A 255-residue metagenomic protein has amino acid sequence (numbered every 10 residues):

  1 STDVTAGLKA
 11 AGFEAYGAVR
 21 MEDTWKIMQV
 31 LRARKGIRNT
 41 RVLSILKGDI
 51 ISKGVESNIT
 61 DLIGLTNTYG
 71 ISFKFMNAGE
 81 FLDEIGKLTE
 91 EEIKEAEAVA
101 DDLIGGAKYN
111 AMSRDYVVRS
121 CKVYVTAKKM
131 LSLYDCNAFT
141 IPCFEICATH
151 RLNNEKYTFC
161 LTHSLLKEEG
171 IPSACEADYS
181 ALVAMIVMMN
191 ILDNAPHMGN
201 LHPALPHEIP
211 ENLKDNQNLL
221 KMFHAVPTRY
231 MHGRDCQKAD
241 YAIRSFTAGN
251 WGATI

Functional and structural regions predicted by a protein language model:
T2-A33, M189-N218: Short, glycine-/small-residue-rich phosphate/pyrophosphate-handling segment
A11-E14, T40-R41, L166-E168: Short, surface-exposed connector motifs at secondary-structure boundaries
A15-G17, F73-F75, S173: Conserved beta-strand scaffold positions in the cores of enzyme catalytic domains, especially in NTP/NDP-utilizing
A18, E22, R114-C121, D178: Conserved phosphate-coordination/catalytic loops
M21, A78, I93, S180-A184: Alpha-helix initiation and N-capping motif
L31-N153, Y157: A charged, amphipathic alpha-helical module
G64-G70, Y109, R119-K128, S132-I255: Anaerobic metallocofactor- and corrinoid-dependent redox/one-carbon enzyme cores, especially those from methanogenesis
